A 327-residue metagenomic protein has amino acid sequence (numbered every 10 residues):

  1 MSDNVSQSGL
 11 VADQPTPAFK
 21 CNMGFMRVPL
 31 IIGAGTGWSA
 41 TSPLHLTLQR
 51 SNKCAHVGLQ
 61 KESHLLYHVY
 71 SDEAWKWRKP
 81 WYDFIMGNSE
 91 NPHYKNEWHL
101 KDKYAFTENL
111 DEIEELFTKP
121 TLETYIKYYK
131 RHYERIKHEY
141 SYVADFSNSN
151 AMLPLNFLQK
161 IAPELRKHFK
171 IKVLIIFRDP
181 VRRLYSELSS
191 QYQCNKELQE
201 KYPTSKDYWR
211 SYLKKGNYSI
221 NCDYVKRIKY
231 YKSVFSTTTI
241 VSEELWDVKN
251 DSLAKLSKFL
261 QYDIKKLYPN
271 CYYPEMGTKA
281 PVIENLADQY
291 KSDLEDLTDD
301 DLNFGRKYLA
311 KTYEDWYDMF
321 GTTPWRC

Functional and structural regions predicted by a protein language model:
M1-Y140, D145-S147, Q193-K206: PAPS-dependent sulfotransferase catalytic core
S39-H45, H64-Y67, A74-W75, N150-L155 (+4 more regions): Short catalytic/ligand-binding loop motif for oxyanion handling, primarily in non-cytosolic enzymes, centered on
H68, R178, K226-K311, T322-C327: The conserved 3'-phosphoadenosine-5'-phosphosulfate
N109-E114, D145-M152, D207-I220, D299-N303: Surface-exposed cleft-lining segments at the edges of enzyme active sites
E114-L122, N150-N156, S219, L245-N250: Acidic-and-aromatic substrate-binding clefts and catalytic sites of carbohydrate-active enzymes
Y128-S141, K167-H168, R227-I240, T312-P324: A structural motif corresponding to the C-terminal end of an alpha-helix and its immediate exit/capping segment
L153-L174: ATP-dependent NMP and nucleoside kinases share a basic, alpha-helical "lid"
K167-E187: Conserved phosphate-donor/acceptor-positioning beta-strand/loop module used by diverse small-molecule
